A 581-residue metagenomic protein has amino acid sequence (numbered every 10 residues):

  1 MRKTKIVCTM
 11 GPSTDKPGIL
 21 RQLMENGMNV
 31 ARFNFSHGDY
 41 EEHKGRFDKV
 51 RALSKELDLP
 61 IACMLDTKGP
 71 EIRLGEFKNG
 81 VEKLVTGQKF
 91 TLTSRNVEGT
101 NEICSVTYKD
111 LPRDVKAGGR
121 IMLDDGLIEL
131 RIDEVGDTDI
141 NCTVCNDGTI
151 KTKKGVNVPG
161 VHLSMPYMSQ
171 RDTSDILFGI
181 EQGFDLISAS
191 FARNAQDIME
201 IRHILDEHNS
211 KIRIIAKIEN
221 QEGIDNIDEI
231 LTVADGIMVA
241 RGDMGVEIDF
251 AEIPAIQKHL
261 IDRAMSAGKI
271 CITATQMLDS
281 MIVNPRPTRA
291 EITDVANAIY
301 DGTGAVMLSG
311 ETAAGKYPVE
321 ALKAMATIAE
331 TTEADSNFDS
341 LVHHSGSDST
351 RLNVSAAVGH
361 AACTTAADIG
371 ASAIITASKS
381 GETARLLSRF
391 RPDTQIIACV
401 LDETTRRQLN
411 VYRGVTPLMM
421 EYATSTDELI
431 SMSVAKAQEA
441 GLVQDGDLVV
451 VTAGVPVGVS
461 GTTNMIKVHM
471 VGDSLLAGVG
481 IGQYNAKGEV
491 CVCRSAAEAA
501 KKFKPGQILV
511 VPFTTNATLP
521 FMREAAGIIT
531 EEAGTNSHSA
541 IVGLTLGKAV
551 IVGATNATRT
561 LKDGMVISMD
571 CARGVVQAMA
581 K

Functional and structural regions predicted by a protein language model:
K3, C8-S13, E42, V161 (+2 more regions): Conserved alpha/beta-domain cores
K5-V7, V30-R32, P60-M64, K89 (+8 more regions): Structural preference for beta-strand elements that scaffold enzyme active sites
T9, N34, D66, G118 (+8 more regions): Conserved, mostly hydrophobic/aromatic
M10-P12, N29-Y40, L186-F191, I237-I248 (+1 more regions): Glycine-rich phosphate-binding active-site loops on the catalytic face of alpha/beta enzymes
G38-E42, R46, T394-Q395, C399-L429 (+1 more regions): Feature captures the catalytic cores and cofactor-binding loops of soluble hydro-lyases/lyases that act on carboxylate
K44-V50, R202, T312-D335, K467-V468: C-terminal helical cap(s) of enzyme catalytic domains, especially alpha/beta-barrels
P70-S169, K436, L442-A497, E524-A525 (+1 more regions): Acidic, glycine-rich flexible loop/linker segments
L352-H360, T364-A366, V468-F521: Protease-associated
